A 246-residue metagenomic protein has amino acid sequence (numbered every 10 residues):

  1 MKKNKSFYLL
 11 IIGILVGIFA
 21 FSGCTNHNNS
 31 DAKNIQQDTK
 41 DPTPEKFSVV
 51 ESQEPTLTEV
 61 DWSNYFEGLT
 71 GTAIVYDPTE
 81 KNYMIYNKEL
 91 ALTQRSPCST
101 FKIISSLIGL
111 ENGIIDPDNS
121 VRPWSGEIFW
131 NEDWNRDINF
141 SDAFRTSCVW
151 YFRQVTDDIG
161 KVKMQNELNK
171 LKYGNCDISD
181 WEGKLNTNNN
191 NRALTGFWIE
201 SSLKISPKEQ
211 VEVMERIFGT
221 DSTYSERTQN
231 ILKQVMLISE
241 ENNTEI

Functional and structural regions predicted by a protein language model:
N4-H27: Sec-dependent N-terminal signal peptides of Gram-positive bacterial secreted proteins and lipoproteins
D31-A91: Beta-lactamase-like hydrolase cores
A73, Q94-V121, A143, Q210: Active-site SXXK
Y86-L92, R136-D137, R145-F152, N189-W198: Flexible glycine/proline-enriched surface loops and loop-helix/loop-strand junctions
I103, A143, S147, Y151 (+2 more regions): Active-site-proximal alpha-helical segments within enzyme catalytic domains
L110-E127, Y224-N230: Short, well-structured active-site flanking segments
N139-F140, T156-M214: Mid-domain, small-residue-enriched loop/turn segments at the edges of structured enzyme/sensor domains
S239-I246: Short, Gly/Ser/Thr-enriched beta-strand-loop segments that form substrate-interacting elements of hydrolase/peptidase
